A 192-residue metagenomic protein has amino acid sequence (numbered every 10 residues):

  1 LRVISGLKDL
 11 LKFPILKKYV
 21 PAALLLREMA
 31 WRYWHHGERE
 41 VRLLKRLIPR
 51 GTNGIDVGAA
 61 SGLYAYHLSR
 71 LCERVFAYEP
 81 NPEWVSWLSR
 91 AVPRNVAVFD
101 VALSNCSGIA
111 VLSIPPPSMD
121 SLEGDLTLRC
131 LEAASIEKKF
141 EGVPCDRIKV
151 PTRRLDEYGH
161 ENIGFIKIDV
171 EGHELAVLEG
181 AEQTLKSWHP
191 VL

Functional and structural regions predicted by a protein language model:
L1-V191: Phosphate/nucleotide-binding beta-alpha loop and adjacent structural elements of enzyme active sites
